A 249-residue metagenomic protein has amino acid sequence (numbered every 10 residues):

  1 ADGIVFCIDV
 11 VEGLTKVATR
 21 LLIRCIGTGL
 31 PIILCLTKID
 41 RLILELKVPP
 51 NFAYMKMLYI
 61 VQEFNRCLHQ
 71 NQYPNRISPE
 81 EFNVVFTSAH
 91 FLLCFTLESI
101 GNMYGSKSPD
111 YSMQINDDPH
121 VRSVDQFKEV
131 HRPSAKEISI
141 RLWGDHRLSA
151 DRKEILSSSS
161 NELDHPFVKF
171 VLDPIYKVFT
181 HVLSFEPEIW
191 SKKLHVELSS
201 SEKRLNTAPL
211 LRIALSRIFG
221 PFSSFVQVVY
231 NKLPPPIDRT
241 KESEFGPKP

Functional and structural regions predicted by a protein language model:
A1-P249: Structural and coupling elements of P-loop NTPases
